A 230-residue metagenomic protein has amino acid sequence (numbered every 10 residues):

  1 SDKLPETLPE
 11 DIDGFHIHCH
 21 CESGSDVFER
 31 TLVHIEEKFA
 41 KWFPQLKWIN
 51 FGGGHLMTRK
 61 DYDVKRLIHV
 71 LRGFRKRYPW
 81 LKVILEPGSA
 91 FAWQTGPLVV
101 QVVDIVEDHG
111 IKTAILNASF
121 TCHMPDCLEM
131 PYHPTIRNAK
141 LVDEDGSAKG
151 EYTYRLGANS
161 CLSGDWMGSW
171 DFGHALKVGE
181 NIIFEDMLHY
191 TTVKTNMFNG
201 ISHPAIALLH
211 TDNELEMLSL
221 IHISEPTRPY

Functional and structural regions predicted by a protein language model:
S1-W48, H55, K60-K65, V70-G73 (+1 more regions): Active-site-proximal beta-alpha core segment in soluble small-molecule metabolic enzymes
F15, F51, E86, L116 (+1 more regions): Conserved, mostly hydrophobic/aromatic
D61-F74, K82-V142: Active-site loop ensemble at the mouth of alpha/beta enzyme cores that anchors a bound cofactor
D165-D171: Short alpha-helix capping/helix-loop boundary micro-motifs
H189-F198: Short, Lys/Arg- and Gly-enriched loop/turn segments at beta-strand edges
I221-Y230: Single conserved hydrophobic/aromatic residue that forms the stacking wall/gate of nucleotide- or nucleobase-binding
